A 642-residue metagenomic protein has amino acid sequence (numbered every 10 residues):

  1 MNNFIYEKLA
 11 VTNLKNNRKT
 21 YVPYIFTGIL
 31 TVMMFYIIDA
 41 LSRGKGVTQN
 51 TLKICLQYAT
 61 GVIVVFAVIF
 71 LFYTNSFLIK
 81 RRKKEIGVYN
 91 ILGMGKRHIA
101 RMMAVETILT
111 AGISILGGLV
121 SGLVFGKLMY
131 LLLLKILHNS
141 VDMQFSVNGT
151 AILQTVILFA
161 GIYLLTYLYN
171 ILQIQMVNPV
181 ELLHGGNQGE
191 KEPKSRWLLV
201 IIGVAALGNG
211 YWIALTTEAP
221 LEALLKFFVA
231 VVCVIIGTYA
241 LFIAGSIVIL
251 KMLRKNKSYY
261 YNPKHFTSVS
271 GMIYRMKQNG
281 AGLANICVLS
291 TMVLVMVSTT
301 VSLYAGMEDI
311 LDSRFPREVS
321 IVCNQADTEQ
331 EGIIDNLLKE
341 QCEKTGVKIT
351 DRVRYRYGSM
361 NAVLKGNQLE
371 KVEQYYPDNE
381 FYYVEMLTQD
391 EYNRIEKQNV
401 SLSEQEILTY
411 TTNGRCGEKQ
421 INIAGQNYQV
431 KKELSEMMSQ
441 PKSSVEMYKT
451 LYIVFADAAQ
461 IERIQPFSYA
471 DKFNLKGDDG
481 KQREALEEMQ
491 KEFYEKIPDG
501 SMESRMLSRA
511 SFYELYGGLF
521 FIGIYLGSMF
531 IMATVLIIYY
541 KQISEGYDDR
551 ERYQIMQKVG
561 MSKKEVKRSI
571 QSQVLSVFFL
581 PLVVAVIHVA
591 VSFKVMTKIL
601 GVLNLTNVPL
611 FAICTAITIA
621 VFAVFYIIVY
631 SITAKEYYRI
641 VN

Functional and structural regions predicted by a protein language model:
M1-V32, E192-W197, A206, F242-S290 (+2 more regions): N-terminal Sec/SRP start-transfer signal
N3-I5, M176-E190, Y547-D548, Y638-N642: Short cytosolic juxtamembrane segments of multi-pass membrane proteins
T12, N16, R81-I91, E181-G185 (+6 more regions): Short amphipathic alpha-helical coupling elements at transmembrane boundaries
R18-V47, T51-G87, T107-S121, A205 (+6 more regions): Hydrophobic alpha-helical transmembrane segments of multi-pass inner-membrane transport and secretion
A40-N50, L119-A151, G208-L225, P581-N642: Short helix-loop junctions at transmembrane helix boundaries
L109-L253: Hydrophobic alpha-helical segments
I310-N324, E329-M532: Basic-flanked hydrophobic alpha-helices used for secretion and membrane insertion
